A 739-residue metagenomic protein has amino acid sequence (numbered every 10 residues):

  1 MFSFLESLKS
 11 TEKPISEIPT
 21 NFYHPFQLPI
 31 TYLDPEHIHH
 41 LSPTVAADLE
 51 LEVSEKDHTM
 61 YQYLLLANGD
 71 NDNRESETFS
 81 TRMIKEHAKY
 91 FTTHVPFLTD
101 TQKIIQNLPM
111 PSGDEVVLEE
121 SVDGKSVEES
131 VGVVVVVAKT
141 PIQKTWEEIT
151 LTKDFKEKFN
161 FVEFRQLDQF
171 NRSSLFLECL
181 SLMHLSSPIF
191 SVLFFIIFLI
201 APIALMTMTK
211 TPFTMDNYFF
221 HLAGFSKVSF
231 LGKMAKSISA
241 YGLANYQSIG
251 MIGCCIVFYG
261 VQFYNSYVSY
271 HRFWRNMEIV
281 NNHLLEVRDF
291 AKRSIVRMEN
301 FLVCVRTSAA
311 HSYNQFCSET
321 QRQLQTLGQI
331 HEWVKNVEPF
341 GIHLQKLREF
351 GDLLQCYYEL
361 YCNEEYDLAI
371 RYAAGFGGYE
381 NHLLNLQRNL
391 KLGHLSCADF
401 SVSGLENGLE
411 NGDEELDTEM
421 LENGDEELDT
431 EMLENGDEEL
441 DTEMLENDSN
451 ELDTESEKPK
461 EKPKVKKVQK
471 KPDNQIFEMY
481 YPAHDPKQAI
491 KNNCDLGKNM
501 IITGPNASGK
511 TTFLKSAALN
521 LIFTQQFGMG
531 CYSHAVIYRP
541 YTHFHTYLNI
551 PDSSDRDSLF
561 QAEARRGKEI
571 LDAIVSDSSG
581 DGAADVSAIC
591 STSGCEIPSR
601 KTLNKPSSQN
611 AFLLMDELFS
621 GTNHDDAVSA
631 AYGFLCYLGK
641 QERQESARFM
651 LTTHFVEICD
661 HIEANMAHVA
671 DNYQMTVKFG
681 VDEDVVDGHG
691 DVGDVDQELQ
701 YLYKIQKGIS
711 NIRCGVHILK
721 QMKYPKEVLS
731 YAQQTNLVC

Functional and structural regions predicted by a protein language model:
M1-D425, D429, E434, D441-P505 (+7 more regions): Alpha-helical coupling/stalk and coiled-coil linker elements that connect catalytic or binding modules and transmit
C397-E406, E410, K462-C739: ATPase nucleotide-binding head domains, primarily ABC-like/P-loop NTPase cores
